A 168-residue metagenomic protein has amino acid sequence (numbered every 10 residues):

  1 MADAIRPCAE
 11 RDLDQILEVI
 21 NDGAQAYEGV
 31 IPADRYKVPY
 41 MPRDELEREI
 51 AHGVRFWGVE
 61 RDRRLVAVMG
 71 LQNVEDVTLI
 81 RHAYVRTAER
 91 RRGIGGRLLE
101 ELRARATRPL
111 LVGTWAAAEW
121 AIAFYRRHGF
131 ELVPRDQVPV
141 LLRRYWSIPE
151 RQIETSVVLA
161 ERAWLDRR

Functional and structural regions predicted by a protein language model:
A4-E18: A short beta-loop-alpha structural element at the N-terminal edge of CoA-dependent acyl/N-acetyltransferase catalytic
N21-L46: Conserved GNAT-fold acetyl-CoA-binding loop/helix
D44-W57, Q152-T155: A short helix-loop-beta-strand connector motif used in the catalytic cores of GNAT acetyltransferases and, in some
G58, R64-Q72, L79-Y84: Conserved beta-strand in the GNAT
A83-R90, T114-A116: A short, internal acetyl-CoA/4′-phosphopantetheine-binding micro-motif in the GNAT/acyltransferase core
V85, R91-A104, R127: Conserved acetyl-CoA-binding loop-helix of GNAT-fold acetyltransferases
G96, A117-I148: Conserved active-site alpha-helix within GNAT-family acetyltransferase domains
R105-A117: Conserved GNAT acetyl-CoA-binding A-motif
